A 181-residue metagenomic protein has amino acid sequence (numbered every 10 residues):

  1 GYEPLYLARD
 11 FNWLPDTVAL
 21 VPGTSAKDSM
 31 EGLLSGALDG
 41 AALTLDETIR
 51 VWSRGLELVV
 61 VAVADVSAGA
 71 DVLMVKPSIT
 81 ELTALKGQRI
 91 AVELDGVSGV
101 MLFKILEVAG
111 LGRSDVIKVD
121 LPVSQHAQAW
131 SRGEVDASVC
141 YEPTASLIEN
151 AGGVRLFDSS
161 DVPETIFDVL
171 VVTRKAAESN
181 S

Functional and structural regions predicted by a protein language model:
G1-V123, D136-E142, V154-S159, E164: Short, glycine-/small- and polar/acidic-enriched structural segments that line small-molecule recognition paths
Q125-S181: Pocket-lining segment of extracytoplasmic ligand-binding domains
